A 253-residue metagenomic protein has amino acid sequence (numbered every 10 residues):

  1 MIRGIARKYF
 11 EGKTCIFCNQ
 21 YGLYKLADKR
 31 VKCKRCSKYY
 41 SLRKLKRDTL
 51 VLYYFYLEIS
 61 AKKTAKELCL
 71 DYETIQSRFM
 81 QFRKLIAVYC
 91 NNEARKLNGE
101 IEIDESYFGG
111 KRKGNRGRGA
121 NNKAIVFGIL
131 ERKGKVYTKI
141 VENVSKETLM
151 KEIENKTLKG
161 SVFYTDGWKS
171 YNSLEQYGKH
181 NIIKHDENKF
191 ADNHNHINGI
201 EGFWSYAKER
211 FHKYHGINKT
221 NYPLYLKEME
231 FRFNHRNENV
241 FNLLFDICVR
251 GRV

Functional and structural regions predicted by a protein language model:
M1-V253: Residue-level recognition of single "structural anchor" positions that define or cap local secondary structure
